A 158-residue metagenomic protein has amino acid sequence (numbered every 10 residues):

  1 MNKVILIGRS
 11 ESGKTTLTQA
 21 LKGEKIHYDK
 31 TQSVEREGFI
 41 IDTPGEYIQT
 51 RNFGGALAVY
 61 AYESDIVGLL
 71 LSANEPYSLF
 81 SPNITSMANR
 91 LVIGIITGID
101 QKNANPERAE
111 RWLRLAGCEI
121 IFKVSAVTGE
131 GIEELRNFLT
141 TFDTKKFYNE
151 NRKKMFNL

Functional and structural regions predicted by a protein language model:
M1-T43: Conserved G1/Walker A P-loop phosphate-binding module
K14, P76-F80, I132: Short, well-ordered alpha-helical microsegments
Q19-L21, G54-L57, P82-S86, R108-R111 (+1 more regions): Short, glycine/charged-enriched secondary-structure capping and boundary segments
E37-G38, D65-I66, L91-I93: Loop/turn-to-beta-strand initiation segments
I41-S86, N103: Switch II of P-loop NTPase G domains
L69-I121: Conserved C-terminal guanine-recognition region of P-loop GTPase G domains, centered on the G4
Q101-L158: Canonical P-loop GTPase G-domain recognition
